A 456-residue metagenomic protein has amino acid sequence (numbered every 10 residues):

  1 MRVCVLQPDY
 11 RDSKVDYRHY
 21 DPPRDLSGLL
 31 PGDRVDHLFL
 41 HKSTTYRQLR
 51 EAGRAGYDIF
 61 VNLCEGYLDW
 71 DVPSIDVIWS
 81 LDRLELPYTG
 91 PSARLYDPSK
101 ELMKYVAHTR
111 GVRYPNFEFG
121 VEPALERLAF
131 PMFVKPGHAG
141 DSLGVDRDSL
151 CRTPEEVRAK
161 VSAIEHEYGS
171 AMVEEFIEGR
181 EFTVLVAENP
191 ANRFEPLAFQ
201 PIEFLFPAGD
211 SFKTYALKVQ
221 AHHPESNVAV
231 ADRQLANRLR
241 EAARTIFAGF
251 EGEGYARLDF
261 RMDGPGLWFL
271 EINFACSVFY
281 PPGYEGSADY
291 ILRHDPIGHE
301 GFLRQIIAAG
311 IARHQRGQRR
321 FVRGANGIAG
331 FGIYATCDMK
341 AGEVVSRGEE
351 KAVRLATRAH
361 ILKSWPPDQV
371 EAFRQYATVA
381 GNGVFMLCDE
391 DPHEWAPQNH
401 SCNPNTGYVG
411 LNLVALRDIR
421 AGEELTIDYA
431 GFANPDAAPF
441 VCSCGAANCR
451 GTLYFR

Functional and structural regions predicted by a protein language model:
M1-P87, A93, D97-P98, L102 (+2 more regions): ATP-binding N-terminal substructure of ATP-dependent carboxylate-amine bond-forming enzymes
M1-Q7, A52-R54, A93-E174, E178-R180 (+2 more regions): Active-site nucleotide/adenylate-binding loops and adjacent lid/helix of ATP-dependent enzymes
V35, P87-Y88, Y114, M132: Hydrophobic beta-strand scaffold residues
L150, G332, D338, R417-R420: Residue-level "contact hotspot" at macromolecular interaction interfaces
T153-E241, M262, L267-W268: Phosphate-binding site of ATP-dependent enzymes
R193, D232-Q318: ATP-dependent carboxylate activation and anion-phosphoryl transfer catalytic cores that bind Mg-ATP to form
G317-N405: Catalytic cores of histone-lysine modification enzymes
H400-R456: C-terminal SET catalytic tail plus cysteine-rich post-SET Zn-binding segment of SAM-dependent SET-domain
